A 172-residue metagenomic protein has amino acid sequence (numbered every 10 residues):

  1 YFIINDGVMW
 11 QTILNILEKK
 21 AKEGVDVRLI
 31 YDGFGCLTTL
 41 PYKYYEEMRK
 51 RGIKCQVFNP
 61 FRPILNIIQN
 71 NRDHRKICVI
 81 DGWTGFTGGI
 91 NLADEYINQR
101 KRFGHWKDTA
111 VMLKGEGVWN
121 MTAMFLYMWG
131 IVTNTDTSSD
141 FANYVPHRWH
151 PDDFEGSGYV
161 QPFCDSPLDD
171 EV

Functional and structural regions predicted by a protein language model:
Y1-V172: Charged, low-complexity intrinsically disordered terminal segments
